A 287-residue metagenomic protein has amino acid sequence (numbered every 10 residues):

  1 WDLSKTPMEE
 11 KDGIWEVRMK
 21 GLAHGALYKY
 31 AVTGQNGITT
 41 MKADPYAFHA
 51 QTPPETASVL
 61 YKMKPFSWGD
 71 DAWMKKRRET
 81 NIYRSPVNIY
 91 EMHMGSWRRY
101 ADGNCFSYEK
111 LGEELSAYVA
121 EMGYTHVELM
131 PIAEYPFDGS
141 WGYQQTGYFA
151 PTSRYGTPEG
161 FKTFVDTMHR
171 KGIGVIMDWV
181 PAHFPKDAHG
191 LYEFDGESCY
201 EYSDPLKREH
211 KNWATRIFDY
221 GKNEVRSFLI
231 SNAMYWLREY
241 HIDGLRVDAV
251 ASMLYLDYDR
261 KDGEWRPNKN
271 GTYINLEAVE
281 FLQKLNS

Functional and structural regions predicted by a protein language model:
W1, A23-G25, M122: A cross-taxa feature marking solvent-exposed loop/turn segments within ectodomains of secreted and single-pass membrane
W1-T6, Y28: Beta-strand-rich binding/interaction modules
D2, K11-G13, N212: Residues that act as N-cap/strand-start positions at coil-to-secondary-structure junctions
E9-E91, S96-G103, K110: The feature marks proteins involved in alpha-glucan
I14-E16, G112-E114, Q283-L285: Short alpha-helical segments and helix-capping/turn motifs at coil-helix boundaries
Q51, M74-R84, H93-I274: Substrate-binding/active-site clefts of carbohydrate-active enzymes
E277-S287: Polar, glycine-rich mid-to-C-terminal structural blocks that act as macromolecule-binding/assembly scaffolds
